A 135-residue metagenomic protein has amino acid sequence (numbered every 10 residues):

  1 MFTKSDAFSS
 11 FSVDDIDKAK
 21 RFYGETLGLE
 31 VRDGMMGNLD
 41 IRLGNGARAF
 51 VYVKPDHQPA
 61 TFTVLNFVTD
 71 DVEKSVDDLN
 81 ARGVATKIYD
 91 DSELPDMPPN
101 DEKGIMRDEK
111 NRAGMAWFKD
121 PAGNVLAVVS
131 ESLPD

Functional and structural regions predicted by a protein language model:
M1-F2, V76-D135: Vicinal oxygen chelate
M1-K18, R48, F62-L65, V129-D135: N-terminal beta-strand motif that seeds the catalytic metal site of vicinal oxygen chelate
D15-I16, T69-E73: Helix N-cap motif at beta-to-alpha junctions
D17-E30: Amphipathic alpha-helical segments
F22, V72-D78: Short amphipathic alpha-helices within nucleic acid-binding modules
L29-D70, K87-I88, D101-K103, E109-N111 (+1 more regions): Conserved short beta-strand elements that form part of the metal-binding/catalytic scaffold of enzyme active sites
